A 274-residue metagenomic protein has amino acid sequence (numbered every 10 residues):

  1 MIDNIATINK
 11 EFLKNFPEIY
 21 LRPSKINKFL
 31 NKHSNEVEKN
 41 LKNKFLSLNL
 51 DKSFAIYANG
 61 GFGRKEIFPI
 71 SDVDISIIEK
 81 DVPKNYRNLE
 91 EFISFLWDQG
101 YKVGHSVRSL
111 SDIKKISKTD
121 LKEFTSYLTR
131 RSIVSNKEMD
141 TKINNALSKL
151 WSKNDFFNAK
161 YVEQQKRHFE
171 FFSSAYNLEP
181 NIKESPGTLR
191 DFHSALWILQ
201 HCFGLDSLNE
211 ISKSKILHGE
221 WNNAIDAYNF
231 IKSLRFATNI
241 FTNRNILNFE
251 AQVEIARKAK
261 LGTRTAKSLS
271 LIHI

Functional and structural regions predicted by a protein language model:
M1-D51, I70, S173: N-terminal regions immediately upstream of nucleotidyltransferase
M1-K10, I246-L247, A251-R257, R264: Extended, charge-enriched "interface" segments that sit outside catalytic cores
S34-N35, K42, Y86-S135, S233: Conserved catalytic core of two-metal-ion nucleotidyltransferases
N35-Y57, I198-S212, G219: Alpha-helical phosphate/pyrophosphate-handling elements in metalloenzyme active cores
E38-Y86: Active-site nucleotide-donor binding segment shared across nucleotidyl transfer reactions
K42, L46, W97, Y101 (+3 more regions): Charged/polar positions within long, soluble alpha-helices
I133-N239: Catalytic cores of NTP-dependent nucleotidyl/adenyl transfer enzymes across multiple folds
I272-I274: Conserved small/polar residues in nucleotide/adenosyl-binding loops
